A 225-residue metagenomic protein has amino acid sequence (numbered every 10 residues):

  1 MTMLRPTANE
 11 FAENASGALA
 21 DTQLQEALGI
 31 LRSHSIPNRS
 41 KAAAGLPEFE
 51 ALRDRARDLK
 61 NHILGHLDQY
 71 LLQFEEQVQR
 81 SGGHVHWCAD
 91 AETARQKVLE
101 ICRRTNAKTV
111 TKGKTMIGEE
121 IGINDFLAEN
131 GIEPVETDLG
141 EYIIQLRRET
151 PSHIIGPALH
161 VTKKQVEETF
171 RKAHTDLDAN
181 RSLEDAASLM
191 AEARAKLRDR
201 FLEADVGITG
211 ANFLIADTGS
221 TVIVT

Functional and structural regions predicted by a protein language model:
M1-T225: The feature marks the mature, well-folded catalytic cores of soluble enzymes
